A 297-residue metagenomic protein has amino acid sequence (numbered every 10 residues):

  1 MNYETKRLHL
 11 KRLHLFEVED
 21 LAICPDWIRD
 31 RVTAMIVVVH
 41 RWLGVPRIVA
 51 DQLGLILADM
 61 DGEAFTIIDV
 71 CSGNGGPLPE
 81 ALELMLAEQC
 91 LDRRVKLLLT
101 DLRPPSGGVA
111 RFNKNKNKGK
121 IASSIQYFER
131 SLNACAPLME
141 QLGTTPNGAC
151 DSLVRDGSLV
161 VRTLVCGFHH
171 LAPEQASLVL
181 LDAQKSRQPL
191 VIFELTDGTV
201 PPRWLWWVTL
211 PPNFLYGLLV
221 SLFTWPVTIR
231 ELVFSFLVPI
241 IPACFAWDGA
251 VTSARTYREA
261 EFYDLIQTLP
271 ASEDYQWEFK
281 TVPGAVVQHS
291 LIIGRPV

Functional and structural regions predicted by a protein language model:
M1-D69, N74-G76: Class I SAM-dependent methyltransferase Rossmann-like catalytic core, especially the SAM/SAH-binding loop
F65-G143, G148: Class I SAM-dependent methyltransferase SAM/SAH-binding core
R162-T163: A conserved beta-strand element that flanks and buttresses the S-adenosyl-L-methionine
G167: Hydrophobic adenine-recognition pocket in adenosine-nucleotide-binding enzymes
L171-S186: A short, conserved alpha-helix within the catalytic core of class I
A183-V200: Conserved beta-strand signature within the Rossmann-like core of class I S-adenosyl-L-methionine
R203-I266, S272, E278: C-terminal alpha-helical "lid/dimerization" subdomain adjacent to the S-adenosyl-L-methionine
Q267-V297: C-terminal lobe and adjacent flexible extensions of AdoMet/dcAdoMet transferase-like proteins
